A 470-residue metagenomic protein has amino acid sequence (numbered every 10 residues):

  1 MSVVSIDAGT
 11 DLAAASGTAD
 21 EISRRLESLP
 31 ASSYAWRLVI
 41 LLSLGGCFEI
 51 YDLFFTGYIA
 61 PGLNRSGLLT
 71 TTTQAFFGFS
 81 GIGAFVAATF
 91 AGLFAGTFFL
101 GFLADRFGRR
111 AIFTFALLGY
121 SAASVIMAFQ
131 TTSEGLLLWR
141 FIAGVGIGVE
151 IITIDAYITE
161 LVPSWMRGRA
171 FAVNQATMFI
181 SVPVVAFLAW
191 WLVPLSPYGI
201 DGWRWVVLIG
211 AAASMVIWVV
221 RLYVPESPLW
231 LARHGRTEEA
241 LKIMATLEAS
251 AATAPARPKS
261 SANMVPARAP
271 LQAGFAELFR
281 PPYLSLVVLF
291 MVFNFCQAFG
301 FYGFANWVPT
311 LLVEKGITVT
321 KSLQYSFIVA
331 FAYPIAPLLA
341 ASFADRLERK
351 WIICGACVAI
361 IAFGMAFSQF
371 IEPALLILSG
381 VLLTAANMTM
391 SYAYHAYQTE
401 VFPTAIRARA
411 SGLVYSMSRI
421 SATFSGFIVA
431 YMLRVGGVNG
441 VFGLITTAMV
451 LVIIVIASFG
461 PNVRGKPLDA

Functional and structural regions predicted by a protein language model:
M1-A470: Transmembrane-helix signature of 12-pass secondary carriers
